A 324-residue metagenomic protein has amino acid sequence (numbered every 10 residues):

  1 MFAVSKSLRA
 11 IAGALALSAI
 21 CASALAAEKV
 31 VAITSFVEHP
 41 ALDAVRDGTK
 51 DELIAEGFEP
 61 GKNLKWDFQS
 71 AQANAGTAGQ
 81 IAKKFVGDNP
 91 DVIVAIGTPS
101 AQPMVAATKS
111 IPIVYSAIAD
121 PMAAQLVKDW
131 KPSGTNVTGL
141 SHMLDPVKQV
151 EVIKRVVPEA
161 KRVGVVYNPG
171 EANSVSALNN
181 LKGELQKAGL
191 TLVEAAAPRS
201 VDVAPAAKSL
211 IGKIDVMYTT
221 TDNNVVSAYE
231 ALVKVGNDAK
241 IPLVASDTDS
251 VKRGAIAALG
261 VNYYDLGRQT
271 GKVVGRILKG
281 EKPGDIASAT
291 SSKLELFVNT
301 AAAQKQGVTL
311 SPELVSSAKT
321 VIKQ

Functional and structural regions predicted by a protein language model:
F2-G13, L25-Q324: Short hydrophobic alpha-helices and adjacent helix-cap/hinge residues
L15-S18: Repetitive helical segments and hydrophobic/amphipathic motifs
C21-S23: N-terminal signal peptide c-region/cleavage motif recognized by signal peptidases
